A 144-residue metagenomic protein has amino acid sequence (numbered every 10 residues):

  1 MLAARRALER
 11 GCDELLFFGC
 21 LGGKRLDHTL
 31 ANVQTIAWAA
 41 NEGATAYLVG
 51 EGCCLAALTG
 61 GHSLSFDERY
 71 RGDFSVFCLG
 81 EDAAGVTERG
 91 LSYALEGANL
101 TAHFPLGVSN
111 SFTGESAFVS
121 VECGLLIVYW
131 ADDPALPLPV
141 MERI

Functional and structural regions predicted by a protein language model:
M1-N41: Acidic/Gly/His-enriched mid-domain segments of enzyme catalytic cores or analogous surface patches that mediate
A4, N32-T35, A46, E88 (+2 more regions): Functionally constrained cores in energy, signaling, and assembly domains
C12-E14, G43, R71, S116: A general structural motif
W38-C54: Short, acidic/small-residue loops that bind anionic groups at enzyme active sites
E51-C53, L58-I144: Long, charged alpha-helical interface segments
